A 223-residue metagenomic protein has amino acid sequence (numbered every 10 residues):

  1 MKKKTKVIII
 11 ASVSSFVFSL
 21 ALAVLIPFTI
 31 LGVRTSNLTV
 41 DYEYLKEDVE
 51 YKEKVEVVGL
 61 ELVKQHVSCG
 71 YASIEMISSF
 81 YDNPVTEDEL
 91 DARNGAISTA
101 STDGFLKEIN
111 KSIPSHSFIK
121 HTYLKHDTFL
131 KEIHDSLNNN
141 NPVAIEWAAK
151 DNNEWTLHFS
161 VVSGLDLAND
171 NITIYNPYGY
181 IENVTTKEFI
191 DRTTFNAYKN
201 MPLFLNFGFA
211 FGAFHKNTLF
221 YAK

Functional and structural regions predicted by a protein language model:
K4-T102, L167-A168, F211-G212, F220-K223: Active-site-adjacent structural segments surrounding the nucleophilic cysteine of cysteine proteases and isopeptidases
S36-L38, L165-K223: Noncatalytic regulatory segments and standalone regulatory/sensor domains
Q65, G70-S73, I77, T86 (+5 more regions): Stable alpha-helical elements in mature extracytoplasmic
S73, I77-Y81, N94, I109 (+5 more regions): Sec/Tat-exported extracytoplasmic proteins
E87-T99, S115-F129: Catalytic cysteine-centered active-site loop
Y123, W147-V161, I181-I190, F209-F211: Short flexible/disordered coil segments
H126-N176: Active-site-adjacent substructure of cysteine-protease-like catalytic cores
